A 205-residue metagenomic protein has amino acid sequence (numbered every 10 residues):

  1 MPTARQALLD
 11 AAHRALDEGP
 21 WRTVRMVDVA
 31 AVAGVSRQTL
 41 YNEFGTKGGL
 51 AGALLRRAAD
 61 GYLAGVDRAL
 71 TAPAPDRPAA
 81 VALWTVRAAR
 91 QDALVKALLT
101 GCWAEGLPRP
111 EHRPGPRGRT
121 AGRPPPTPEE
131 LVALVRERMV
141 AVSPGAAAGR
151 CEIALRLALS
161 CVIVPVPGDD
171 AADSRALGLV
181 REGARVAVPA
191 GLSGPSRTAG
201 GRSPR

Functional and structural regions predicted by a protein language model:
M1-V32, G49-G52, R57: Basic, helix-initiating cap at the start of DNA-binding domains
A11-E18, G61-A69, R156-P165: Solvent-exposed, amphipathic alpha-helical segments
A33-F44: Short hydrophobic/aromatic patch on the recognition helix
T46-G49, L94: Residue-level recognition of oxygen-bearing side chains
R56-A80: Amphipathic alpha-helical linker/stalk segments
A79-R205: An extended, acidic
